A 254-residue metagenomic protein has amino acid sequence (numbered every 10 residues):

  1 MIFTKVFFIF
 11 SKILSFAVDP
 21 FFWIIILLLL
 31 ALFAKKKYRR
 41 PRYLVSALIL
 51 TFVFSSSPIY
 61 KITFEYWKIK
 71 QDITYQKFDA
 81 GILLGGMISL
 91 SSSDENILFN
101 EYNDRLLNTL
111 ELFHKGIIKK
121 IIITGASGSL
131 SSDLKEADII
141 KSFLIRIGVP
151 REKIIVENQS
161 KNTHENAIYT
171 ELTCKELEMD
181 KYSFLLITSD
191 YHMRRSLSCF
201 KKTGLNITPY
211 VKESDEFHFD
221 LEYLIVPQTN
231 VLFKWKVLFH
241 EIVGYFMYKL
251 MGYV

Functional and structural regions predicted by a protein language model:
M1-S11, K37-Y38, R146, E178-M179 (+1 more regions): Short, Lys/Arg-enriched, disordered terminal segments
I2-A34: Membrane-embedded alpha-helical segments of integral membrane proteins
V6-L14, I59, T63-W67, W235 (+2 more regions): Hydrophobic alpha-helical segments of integral membrane proteins, encompassing both true transmembrane helices
I24, R39-L44: Short, aromatic-rich membrane-interface segments at the entry and exit of alpha-helical transmembrane domains
L30-Y38, S55-S57: Structural signal for the C-terminal ends of transmembrane alpha-helices and the immediately following loop
Y43-S57: Hydrophobic membrane-insertion alpha-helices, especially the h-region of bacterial N-terminal signal peptides
V53-T229: A structural signal for short, hydrophobic/glycine-enriched beta-strand patches
F219-F239, V243-Y245: Periplasmic OmpA/Pal-like peptidoglycan-binding modules at the C-termini of bacterial envelope proteins
